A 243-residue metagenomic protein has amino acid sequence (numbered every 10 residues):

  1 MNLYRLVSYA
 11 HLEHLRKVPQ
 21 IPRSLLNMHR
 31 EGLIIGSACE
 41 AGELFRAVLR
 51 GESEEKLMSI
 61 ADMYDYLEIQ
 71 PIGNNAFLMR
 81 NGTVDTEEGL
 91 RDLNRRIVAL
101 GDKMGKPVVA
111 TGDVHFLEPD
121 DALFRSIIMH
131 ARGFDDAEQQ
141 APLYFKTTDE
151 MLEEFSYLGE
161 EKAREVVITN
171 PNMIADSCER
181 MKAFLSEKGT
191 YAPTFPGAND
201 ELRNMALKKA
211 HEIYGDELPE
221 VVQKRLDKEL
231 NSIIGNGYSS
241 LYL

Functional and structural regions predicted by a protein language model:
M1-P19, D136-E153: Metal-dependent DNA phosphodiester-chemistry modules and their immediately adjacent helices/loops in DNA-processing
R5-D121, K208-L243: Domain-core and long-helix interface of multi-subunit machines
R16-I21, E52, L143-K146, L158-K162 (+2 more regions): Short coil/turn linker and secondary-structure boundary residues
L26-N27, T83, F124-R125, E138 (+1 more regions): Short amphipathic alpha-helical patches
R30-I34, M63, A131-L152, C178-L185 (+1 more regions): Short, compositionally biased low-complexity segments
I97-V109, V114-D121, S126-M181: Phosphate/diphosphate-binding loops
A110, E160-L243: Non-catalytic structural connector segments
